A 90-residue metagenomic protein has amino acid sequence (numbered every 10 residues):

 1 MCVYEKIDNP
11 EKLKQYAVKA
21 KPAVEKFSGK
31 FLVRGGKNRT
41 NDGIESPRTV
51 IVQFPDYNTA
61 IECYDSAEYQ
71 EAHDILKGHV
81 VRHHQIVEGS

Functional and structural regions predicted by a protein language model:
M1-R48, Q53-D65, E88-S90: Short S/T/G/P-rich N-terminal loop/turn motif that feeds into the first structured element of a domain
A60-Q85: C-terminal structural segments of small proteins and small subunits
